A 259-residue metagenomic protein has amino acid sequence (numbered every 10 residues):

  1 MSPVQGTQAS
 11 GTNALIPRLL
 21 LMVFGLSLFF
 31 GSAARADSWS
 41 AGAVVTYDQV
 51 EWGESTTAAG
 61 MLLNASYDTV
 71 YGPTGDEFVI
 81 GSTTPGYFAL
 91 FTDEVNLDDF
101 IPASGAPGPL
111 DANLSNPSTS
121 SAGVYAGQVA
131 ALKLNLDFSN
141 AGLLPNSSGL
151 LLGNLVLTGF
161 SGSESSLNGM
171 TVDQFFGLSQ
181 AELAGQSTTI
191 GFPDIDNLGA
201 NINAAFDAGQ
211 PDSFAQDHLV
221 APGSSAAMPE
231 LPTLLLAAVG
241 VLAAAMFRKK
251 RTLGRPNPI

Functional and structural regions predicted by a protein language model:
P3, N13, F30, A243-M246: Coiled-coil-like amphipathic alpha-helices with heptad-repeat character
P3-L20, L231: Bacterial N-terminal signal peptides that target proteins for export
R18-F29: Bacterial N-terminal signal peptides
S32-A36: Sec/Tat signal peptide C-region and signal peptidase I cleavage site
D37-A226: Soluble extracellular-acting proteins and domains
P229-F247: A short, hydrophobic C-terminal helix/tail in secreted or cell-surface proteins
A244-I259: C-terminal membrane-anchoring or membrane-association module
